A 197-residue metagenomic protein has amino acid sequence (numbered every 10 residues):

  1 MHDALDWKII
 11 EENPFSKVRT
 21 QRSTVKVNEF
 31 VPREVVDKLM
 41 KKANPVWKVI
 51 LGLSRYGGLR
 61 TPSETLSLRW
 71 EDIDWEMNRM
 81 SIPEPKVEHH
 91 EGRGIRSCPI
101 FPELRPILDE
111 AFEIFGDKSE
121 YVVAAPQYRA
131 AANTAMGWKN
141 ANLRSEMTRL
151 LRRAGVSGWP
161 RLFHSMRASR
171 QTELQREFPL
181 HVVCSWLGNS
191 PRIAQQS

Functional and structural regions predicted by a protein language model:
M1-A4, V18, I100, L143: Non-catalytic DNA-binding core/recognition domains of DNA-processing enzymes
L5-P14, F112-D117: Proline-centered turn/helix-capping motifs that create local helix->coil transitions or kinks
I9-L68, E76, E91: Basic, Lys/Arg- and aromatic-enriched nucleic-acid-binding interface segment
S16-K17, S54, M77-P85, L162 (+2 more regions): Short functional hotspots where side chains directly engage DNA or cofactors
V18, L68, E146, L150 (+2 more regions): Residues in the recognition helix of alpha-helical DNA-binding motifs
K41-K48, G57, C98, E110-Y121 (+3 more regions): Short, basic (Lys/Arg/His-rich) helix/loop patches that form interaction surfaces in the mid-to-C-terminal regions
T61-P62, W70, L180, P191: Alpha-helix N-cap/start motif
R79, I95-P99: Well-ordered beta-strand positions in beta-sheet-rich domains
